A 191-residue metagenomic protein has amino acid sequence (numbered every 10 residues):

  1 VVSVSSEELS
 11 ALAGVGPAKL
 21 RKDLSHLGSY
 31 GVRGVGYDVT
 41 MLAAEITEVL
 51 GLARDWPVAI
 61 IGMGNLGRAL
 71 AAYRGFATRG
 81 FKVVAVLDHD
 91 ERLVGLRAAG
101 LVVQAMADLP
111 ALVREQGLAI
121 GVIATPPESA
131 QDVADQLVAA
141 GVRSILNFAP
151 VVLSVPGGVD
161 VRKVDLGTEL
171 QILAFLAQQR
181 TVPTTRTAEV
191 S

Functional and structural regions predicted by a protein language model:
S3, E7, L12-V58: HTH-adjacent hinge/linker in prokaryotic transcriptional regulators
P57, V83, A119-G121: Short active-site oxyanion
M63: Glycine-rich Rossmann-fold phosphate-binding loop(s) that bind the pyrophosphate of adenine dinucleotide cofactors
L66: Hydrophobic/small residue at the entry helix of a nucleotide-binding pocket
R74-T78, L137-A140: Short, solvent-exposed amphipathic alpha-helical segments in soluble enzyme and RNA/protein-processing domains
A77-L101: NAD(P)-binding Rossmann-fold cofactor-contacting core
A99-S191: Phosphate-bearing ligand-interacting subdomains that bind or position ATP/ADP/UDP/GDP/NAD(P) or nucleotide-linked
